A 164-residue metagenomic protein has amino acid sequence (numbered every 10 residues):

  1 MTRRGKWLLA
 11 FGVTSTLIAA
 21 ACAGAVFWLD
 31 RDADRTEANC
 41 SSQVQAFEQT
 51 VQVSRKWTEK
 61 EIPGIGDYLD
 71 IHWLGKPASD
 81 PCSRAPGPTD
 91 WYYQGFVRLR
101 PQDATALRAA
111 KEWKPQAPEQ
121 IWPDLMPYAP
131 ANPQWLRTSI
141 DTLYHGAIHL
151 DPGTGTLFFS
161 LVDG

Functional and structural regions predicted by a protein language model:
M1-I18, C22-V26: N-terminal Sec-pathway targeting helices
C22-D90: N-terminal export/targeting and maturation segments
P63-N132: Mature extracytoplasmic domains of secretory-pathway proteins
N132-S139: Short, internal acidic amphipathic alpha-helical interface segments that mediate docking to partner proteins
S139-G153, F158-V162: Short, exposed beta-strand-loop hairpins at the edges of beta-sheets in extracellular/periplasmic proteins
